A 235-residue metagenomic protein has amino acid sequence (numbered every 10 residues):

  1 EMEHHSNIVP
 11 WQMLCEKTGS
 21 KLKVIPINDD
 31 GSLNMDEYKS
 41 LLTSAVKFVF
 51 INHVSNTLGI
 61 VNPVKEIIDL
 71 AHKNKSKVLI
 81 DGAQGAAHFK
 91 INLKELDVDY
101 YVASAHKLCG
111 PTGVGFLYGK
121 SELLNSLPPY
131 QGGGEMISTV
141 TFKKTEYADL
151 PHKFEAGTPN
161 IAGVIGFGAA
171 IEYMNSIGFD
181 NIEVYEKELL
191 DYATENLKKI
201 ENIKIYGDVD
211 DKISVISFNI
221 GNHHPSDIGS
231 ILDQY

Functional and structural regions predicted by a protein language model:
E1-Y235: Pyridoxal 5′-phosphate
